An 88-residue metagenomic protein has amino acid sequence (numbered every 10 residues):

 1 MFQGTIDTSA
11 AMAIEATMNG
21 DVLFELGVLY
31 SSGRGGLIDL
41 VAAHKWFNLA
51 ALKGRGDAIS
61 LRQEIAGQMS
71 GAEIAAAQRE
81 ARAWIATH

Functional and structural regions predicted by a protein language model:
F2-S9, A13-I14, G20, Q63-H88: Terminal, low-structured helical/coil segments at or just beyond the last alpha-helical repeat
E15-L23, S32-R34, D39, F47 (+1 more regions): Short helix-capping/linker turns of helical repeat alpha-solenoids
V22-S32, Q63-A66: Hydrophobic face of amphipathic alpha-helices that form TPR/SEL1-like repeat modules and related alpha-solenoid
F24, H44-K45, S60, R79: TPR/TPR-like alpha-solenoid signature
L29, L49-L52, A81, A86-T87: Alpha-helical scaffold domains
V41-H44, Q68: Intrinsically disordered, low-complexity proline-rich regions
G56-E64: Short helix/strand-capping connector loops at secondary-structure junctions
